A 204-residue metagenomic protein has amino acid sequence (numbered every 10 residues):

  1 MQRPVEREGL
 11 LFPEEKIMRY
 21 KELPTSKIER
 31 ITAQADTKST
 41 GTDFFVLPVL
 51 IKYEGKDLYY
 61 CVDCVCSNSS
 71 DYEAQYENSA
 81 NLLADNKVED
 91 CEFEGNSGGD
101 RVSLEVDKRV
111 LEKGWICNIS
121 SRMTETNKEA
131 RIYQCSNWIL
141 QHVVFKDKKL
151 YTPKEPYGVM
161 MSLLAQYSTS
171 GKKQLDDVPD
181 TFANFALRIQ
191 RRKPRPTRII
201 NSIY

Functional and structural regions predicted by a protein language model:
M1-A35: ATPase catalytic-site recognition across NTP-hydrolyzing enzymes
Q2-E6, K38-F44, V178, P196: Phosphate-binding/switch region of NTP-binding enzymes
R7-E8, T40-T42, K56-D57, G99-V102 (+1 more regions): Flexible loop/turn segments at secondary-structure boundaries
L10-F12, F185-Y204: Acidic two-metal-ion nuclease catalytic site recognized across multiple nuclease folds, prominently DnaQ/RNase D-T
T25-K52: Gly/Thr-rich phosphate-binding beta-strand-loop-beta motif of the actin/hexokinase/Hsp70
A33-Q34, E92, D180: Structured core elements
Y53-S170: Mg2+-dependent endonuclease catalytic cores in nucleic-acid-processing enzymes, primarily RNase H-like
G171, V178-D180: Conserved RecA-like P-loop NTPase helicase motor core
